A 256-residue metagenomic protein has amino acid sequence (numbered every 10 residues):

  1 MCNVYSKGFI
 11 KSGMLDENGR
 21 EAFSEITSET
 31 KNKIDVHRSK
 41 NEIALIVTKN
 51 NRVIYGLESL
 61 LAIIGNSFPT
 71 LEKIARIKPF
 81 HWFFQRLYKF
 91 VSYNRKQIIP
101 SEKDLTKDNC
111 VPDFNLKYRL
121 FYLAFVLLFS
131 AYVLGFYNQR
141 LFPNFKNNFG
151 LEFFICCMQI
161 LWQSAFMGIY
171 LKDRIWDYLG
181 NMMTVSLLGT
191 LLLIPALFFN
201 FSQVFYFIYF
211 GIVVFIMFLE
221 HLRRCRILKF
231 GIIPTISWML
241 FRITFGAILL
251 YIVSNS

Functional and structural regions predicted by a protein language model:
M1-E17: Local sequence-structure signature of Cys/Sec-based thiol-disulfide redox active-site neighborhoods
M14-K31, K40: Thiol-based oxidoreductase modules, predominantly thioredoxin-like and allied folds used for disulfide exchange
T30-R140, L191, P195-F205, Y209-L228: Thiol/selenol-based redox catalytic cores and closely related redox-interacting motifs
A124-V133, I160-S164, G246-A247: Hydrophobic core of alpha-helical transmembrane segments in multi-pass integral membrane proteins
G135-M239: Alpha-helical transmembrane segments forming the membrane-embedded cores of inner-membrane proteins across
I233-S256: Final/C-terminal transmembrane alpha-helix of multipass membrane proteins
